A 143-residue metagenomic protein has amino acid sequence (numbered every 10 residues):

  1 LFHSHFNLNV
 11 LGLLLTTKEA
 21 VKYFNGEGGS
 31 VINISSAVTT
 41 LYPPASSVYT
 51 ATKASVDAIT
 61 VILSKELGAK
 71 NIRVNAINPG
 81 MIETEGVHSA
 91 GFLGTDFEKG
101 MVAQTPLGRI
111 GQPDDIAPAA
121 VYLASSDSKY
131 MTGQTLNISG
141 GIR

Functional and structural regions predicted by a protein language model:
F2-H3, M101: Substrate-binding pocket helix/loop in short-chain dehydrogenase/reductase
T17, T52: Active-site helix of classical SDR
K22, K65-A69, K129: Alpha-helical segment proximal to the catalytic Tyr-Lys
S36: Residue(s) in the substrate-gating loop at a strand-loop-helix junction that position the organic substrate next
L41-S47, A69, G108, P113 (+1 more regions): Active-site loop immediately N-terminal to the catalytic Tyr-X3-Lys motif of short-chain dehydrogenase/reductase
Y42-T50, I62, A90: Active-site loop-to-helix junction immediately N-terminal to the catalytic Tyr of the SDR YXXXK motif in Rossmann-fold
A76, K99-D127, M131, I138-G140: C-terminal helical subdomain
